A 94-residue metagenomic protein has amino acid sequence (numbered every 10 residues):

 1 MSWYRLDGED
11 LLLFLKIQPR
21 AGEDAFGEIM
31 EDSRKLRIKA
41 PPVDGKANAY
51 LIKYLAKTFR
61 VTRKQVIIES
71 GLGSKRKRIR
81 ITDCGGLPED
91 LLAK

Functional and structural regions predicted by a protein language model:
M1-G45, A49-I52, T58-V61, I67-G73 (+1 more regions): Contiguous, often N-terminal, cationic amphipathic patches that form binding interfaces
